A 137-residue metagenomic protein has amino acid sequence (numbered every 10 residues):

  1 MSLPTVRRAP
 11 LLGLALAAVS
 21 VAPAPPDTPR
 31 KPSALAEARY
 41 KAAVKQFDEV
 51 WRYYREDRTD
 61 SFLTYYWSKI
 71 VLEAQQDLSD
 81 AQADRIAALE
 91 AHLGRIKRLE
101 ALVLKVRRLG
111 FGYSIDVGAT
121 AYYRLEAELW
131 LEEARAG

Functional and structural regions predicted by a protein language model:
M1, V6-L12: N-terminal export leaders
S2-P4, A18-V19, F47-V50: Beta-strand elements of repeat-based all-beta scaffolds
R7, S20-A22, G118: N-terminal non-cleavable signal-anchor helices
L12-R30: Bacterial Sec-dependent signal peptides at the C-terminal "C-region" and cleavage site
A24-D27, Q76-D80: Short amphipathic alpha-helical segments, especially helix-boundary/capping motifs
P32-L78, R85-W130: Charged, solvent-exposed structural "stalk/scaffold" segments of large extracytoplasmic/peripheral assemblies
A136-G137: Short, solvent-exposed mixed-charge patches
